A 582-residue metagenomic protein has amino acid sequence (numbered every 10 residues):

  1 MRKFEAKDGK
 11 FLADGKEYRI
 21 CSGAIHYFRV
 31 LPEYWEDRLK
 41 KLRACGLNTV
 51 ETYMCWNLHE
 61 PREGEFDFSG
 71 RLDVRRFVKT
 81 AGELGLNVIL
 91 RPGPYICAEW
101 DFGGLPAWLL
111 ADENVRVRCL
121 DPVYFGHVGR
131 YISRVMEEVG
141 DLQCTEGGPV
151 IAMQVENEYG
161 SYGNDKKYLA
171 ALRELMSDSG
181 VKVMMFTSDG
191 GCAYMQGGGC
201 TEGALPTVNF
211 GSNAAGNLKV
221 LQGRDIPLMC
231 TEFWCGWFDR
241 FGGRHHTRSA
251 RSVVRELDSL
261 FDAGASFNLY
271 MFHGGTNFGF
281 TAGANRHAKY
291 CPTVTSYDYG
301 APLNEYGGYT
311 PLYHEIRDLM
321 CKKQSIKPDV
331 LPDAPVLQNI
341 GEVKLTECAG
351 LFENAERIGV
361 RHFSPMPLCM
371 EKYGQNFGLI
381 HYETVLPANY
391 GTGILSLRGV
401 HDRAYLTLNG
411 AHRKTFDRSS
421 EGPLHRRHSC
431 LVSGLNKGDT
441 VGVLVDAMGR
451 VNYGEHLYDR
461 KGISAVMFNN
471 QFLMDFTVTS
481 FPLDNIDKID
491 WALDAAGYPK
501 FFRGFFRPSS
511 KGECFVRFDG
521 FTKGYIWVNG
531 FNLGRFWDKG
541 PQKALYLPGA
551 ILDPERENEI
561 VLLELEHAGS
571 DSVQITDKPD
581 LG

Functional and structural regions predicted by a protein language model:
R2-Y34, K40-A44, E65, G70-F77 (+5 more regions): Extended substrate-binding grooves/exosites of carbohydrate-active enzymes
Y18, R413-K414, L533-G534: Short hydrophobic beta-strand segments in globular cytosolic domains
R19-C21, G46-N48, G82-V88, C144-I151 (+4 more regions): Short, well-ordered coil/turn segments that N-cap beta-strands
Y34-C55, D73-R76, T80, L84-I89: Catalytic domains of carbohydrate-active enzymes, especially glycoside hydrolases
M54-E63, R71, L84-N114, E138 (+3 more regions): Aromatic-lined carbohydrate-binding surfaces of glycoside hydrolases
Y124-Q154, G160, D165-L169, R173 (+7 more regions): Carbohydrate-binding surfaces of carbohydrate-active enzymes
G147-L221: Gly/Pro-rich turn-and-neighbor structural signature
T392-T407, V441, F506-N529, F536-W537 (+1 more regions): Aromatic-lined ligand-binding clefts that engage carbohydrates, nucleic acids, or primary amines
